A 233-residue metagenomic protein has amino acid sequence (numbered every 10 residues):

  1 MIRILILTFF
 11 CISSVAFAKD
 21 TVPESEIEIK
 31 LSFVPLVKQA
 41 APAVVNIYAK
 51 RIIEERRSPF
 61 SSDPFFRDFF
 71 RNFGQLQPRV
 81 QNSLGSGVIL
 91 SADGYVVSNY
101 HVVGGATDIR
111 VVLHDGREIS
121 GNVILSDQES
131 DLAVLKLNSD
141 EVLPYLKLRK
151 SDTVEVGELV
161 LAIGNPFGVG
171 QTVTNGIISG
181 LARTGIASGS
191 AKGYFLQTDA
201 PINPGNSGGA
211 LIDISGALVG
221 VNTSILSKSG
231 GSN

Functional and structural regions predicted by a protein language model:
M1-T8: Sec-dependent signal peptide recognition, specifically the positively charged N-region followed immediately by
F9-A18: Hydrophobic h-region of N-terminal signal peptides that target proteins for export in Gram-negative bacteria
A18-N233: Serine-dependent protease modules
